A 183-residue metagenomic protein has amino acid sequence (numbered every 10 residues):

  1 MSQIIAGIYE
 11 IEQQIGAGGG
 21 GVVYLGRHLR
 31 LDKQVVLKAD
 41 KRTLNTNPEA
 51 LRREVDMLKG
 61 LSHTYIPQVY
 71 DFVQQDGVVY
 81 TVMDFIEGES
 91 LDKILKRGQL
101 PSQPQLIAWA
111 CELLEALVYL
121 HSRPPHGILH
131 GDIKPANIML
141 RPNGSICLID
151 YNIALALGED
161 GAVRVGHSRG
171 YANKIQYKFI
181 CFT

Functional and structural regions predicted by a protein language model:
V22: Conserved N-lobe ATP-binding subsite of Hanks-type protein kinase domains, especially the beta3 VAIK lysine
R27-Q34: Conserved N-lobe loop of protein kinases adjacent to the ATP-binding glycine-rich P-loop
K41-G60: AlphaC helix of the eukaryotic protein kinase fold
F72: Activation-segment/catalytic-loop signature of the eukaryotic protein kinase fold
D76-S90, I94: Conserved short submotifs of the Hanks-type protein kinase catalytic core that shape the nucleotide-binding pocket
E115-I128: Protein kinase catalytic-loop region centered on the HRD/HxD motif
